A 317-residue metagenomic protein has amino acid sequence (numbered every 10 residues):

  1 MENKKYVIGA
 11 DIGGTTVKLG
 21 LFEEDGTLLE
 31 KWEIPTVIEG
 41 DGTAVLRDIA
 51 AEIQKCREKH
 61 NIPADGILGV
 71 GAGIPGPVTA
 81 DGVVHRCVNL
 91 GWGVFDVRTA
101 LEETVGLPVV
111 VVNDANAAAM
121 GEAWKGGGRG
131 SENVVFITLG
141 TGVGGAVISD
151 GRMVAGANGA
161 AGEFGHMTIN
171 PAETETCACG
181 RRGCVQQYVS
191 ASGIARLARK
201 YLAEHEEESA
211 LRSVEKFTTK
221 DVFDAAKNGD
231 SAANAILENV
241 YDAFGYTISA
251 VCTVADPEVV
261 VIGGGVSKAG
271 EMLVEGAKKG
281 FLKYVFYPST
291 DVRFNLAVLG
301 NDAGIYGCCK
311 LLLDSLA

Functional and structural regions predicted by a protein language model:
M1-L68, V78-D81, T99-V109, G121-S131 (+2 more regions): ATP-binding/phosphotransfer module of carbohydrate and carboxylate kinases, centering on a glycine-rich
W32-I34, V88, A157: Short hydrophobic alpha-helix segments
V83-G93: A charged helix-plus-loop insertion that forms the helical arch/lid used to bind and gate nucleic-acid substrates
D96: A conserved beta-strand->loop->alpha-helix hinge within the catalytic CA
V111-A115: Short loop/edge segments at beta-strand edges and connector loops that shape dinucleotide/nucleotide cofactor-binding
A118: Proteins enriched for Cys/Gly/acidic motifs involved in redox and nucleic-acid/cofactor modification
R129-Y188: Glycine-rich phosphate-binding loop of actin/hexokinase-like ATP-binding domains
